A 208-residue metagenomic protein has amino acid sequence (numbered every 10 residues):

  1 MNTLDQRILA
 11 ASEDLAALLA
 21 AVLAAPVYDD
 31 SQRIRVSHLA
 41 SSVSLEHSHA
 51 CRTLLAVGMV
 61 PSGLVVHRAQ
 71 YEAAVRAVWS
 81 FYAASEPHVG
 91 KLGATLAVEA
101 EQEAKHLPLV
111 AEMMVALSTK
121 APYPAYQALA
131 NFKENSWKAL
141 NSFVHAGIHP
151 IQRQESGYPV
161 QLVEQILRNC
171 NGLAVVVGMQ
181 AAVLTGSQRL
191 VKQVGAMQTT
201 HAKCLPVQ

Functional and structural regions predicted by a protein language model:
M1-H67, A77, E86-Q208: A cross-kingdom marker of C-terminal helix-rich interaction/assembly modules
